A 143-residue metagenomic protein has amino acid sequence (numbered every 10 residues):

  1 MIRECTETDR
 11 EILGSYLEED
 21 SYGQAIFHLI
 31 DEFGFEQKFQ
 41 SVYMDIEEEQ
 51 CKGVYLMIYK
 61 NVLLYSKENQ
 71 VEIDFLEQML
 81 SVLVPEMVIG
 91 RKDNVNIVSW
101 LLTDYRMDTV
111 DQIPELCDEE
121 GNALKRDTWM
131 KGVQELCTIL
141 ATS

Functional and structural regions predicted by a protein language model:
M1-L13, R91, E120-T138: A short beta-loop-alpha structural element at the N-terminal edge of CoA-dependent acyl/N-acetyltransferase catalytic
E11, S15-E18, Q78-S81, T138: Replace "anionic and nucleotidyl ligands
I12, A25-I26, D74-F75, I97 (+1 more regions): Exposed alpha-helical structural elements
Y16-F27, T138-S143: Helix-loop element at the rim of GNAT/NAT acetyltransferase active sites that forms part of the acceptor-substrate
S21, H28-M87: Conserved donor-binding loop and adjoining core beta-sheet/short helix segment in diverse acyl/aminoacyl transferases
Q24, F39-S41, V71, W100-Y105 (+3 more regions): Hydrophobic transmembrane signal anchors and adjacent membrane-proximal interface regions, especially in viral
I58-A123: Acyl-donor-binding surface of acyltransferase catalytic domains
